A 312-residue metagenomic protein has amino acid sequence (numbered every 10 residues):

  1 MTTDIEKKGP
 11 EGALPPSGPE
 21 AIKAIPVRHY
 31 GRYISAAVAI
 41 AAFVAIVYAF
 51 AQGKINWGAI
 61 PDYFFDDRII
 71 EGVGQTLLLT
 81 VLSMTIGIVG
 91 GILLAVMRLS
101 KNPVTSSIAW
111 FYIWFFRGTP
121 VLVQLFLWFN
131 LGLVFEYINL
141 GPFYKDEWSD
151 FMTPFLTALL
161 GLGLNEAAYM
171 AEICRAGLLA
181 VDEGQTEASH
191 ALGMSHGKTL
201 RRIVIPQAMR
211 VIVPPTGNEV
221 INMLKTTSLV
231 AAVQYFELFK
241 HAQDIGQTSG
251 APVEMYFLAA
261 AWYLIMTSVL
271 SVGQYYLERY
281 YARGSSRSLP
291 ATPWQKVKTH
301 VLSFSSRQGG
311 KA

Functional and structural regions predicted by a protein language model:
T2-A312: Transmembrane alpha-helices and adjacent helix-loop boundaries
